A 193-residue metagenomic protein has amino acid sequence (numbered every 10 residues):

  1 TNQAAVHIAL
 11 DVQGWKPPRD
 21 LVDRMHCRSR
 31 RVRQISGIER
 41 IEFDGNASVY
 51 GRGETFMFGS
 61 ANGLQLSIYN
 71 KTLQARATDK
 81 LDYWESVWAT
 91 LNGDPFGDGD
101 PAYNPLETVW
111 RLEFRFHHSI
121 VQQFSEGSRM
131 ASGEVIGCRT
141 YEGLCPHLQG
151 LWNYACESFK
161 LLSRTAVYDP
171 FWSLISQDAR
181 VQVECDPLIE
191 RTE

Functional and structural regions predicted by a protein language model:
T1-T192: Structured, helix-rich domain cores that form ligand/interaction pockets
